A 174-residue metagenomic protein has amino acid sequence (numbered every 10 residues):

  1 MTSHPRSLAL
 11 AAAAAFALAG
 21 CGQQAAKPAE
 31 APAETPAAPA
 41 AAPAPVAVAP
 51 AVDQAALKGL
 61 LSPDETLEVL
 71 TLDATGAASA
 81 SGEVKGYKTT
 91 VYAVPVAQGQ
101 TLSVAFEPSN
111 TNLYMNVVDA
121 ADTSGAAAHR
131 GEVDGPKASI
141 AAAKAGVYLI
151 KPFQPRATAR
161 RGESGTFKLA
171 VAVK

Functional and structural regions predicted by a protein language model:
M1-A19: Sec-dependent bacterial lipoprotein signal peptides
C21-Q24: Bacterial signal peptide processing site
A26-A56: Juxtamembrane proline-rich low-complexity "stalk" or linker regions positioned immediately after a signal peptide
A44-L70, Y92, Y148-K151, P155-K174: C-terminal edge strands of extracellular/lumenal beta-sandwich accessory domains
A51-A97, T101-A105: N-terminal secretory signal peptides
V84-T90, V94-A145, K151-F153: Acidic, Ser/Thr/Pro-rich low-complexity intrinsically disordered segments
